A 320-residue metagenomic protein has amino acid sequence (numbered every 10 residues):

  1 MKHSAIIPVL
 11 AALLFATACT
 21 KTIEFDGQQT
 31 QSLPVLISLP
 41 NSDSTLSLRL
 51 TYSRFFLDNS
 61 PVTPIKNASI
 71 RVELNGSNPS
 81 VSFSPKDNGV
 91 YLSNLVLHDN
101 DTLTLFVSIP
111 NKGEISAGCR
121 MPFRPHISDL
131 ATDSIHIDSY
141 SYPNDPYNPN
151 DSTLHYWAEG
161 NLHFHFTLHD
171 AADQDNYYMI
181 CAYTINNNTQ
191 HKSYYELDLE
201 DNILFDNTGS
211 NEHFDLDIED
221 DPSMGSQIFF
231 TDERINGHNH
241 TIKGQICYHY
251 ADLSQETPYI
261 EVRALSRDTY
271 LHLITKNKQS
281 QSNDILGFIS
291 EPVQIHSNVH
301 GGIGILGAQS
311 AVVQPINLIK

Functional and structural regions predicted by a protein language model:
M1-I7: Bacterial N-terminal signal peptides that target proteins for export
I7-L13: Gram-negative bacterial Sec-dependent N-terminal signal peptides
F15-A18: C-terminal motif of bacterial Sec signal peptides marking the signal peptidase cleavage site
T20-K320: A sequence/structural signal for flexible, mid-protein segments enriched in small/helix-disrupting residues
